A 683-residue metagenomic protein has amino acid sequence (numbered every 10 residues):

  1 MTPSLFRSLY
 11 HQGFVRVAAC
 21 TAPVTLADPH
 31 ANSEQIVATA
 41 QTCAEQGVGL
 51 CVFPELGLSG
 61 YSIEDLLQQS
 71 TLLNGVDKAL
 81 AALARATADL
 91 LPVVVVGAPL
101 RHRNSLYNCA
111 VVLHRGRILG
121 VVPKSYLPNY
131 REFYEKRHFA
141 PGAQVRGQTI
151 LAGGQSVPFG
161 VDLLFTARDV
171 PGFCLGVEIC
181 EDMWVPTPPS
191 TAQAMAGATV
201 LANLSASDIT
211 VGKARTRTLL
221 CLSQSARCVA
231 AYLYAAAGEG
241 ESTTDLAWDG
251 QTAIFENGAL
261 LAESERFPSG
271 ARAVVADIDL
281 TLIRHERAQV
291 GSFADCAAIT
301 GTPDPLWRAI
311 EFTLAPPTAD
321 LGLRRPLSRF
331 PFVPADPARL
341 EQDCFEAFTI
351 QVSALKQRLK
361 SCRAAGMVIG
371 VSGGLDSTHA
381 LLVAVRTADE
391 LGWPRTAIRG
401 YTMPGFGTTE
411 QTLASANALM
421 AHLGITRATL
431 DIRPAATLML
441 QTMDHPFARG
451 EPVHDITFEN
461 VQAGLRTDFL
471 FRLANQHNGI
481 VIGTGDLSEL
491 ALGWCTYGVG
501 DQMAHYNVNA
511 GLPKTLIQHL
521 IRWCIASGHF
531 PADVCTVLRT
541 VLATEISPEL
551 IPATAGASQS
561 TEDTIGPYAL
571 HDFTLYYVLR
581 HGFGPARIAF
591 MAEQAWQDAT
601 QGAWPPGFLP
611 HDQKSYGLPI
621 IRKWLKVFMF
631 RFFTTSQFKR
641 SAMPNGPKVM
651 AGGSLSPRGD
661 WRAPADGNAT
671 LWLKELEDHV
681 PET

Functional and structural regions predicted by a protein language model:
M1-G370, R386-R395: Enzyme catalytic cores with a strong preference for nitrogen-chemistry domains
N32, P171-F173, C228-A230, S242 (+3 more regions): ATP/NTP-dependent adenylation/nucleotidyl-transfer catalytic domains that generate, transfer, or process NMP-activated
